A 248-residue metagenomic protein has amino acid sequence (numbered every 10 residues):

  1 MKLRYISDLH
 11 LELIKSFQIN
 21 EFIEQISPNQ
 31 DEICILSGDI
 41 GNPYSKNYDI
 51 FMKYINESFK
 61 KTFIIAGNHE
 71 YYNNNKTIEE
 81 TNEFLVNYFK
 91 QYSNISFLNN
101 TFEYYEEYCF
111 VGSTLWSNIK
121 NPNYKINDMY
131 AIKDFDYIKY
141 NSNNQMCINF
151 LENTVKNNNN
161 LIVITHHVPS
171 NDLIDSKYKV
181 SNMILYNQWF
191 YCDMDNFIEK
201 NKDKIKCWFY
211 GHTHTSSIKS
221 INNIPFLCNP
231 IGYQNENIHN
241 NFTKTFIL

Functional and structural regions predicted by a protein language model:
M1-I64, E70-T77: N-terminal active-site segment of His-dependent metallophosphoesterases
M1-R4, F102-G112, N159-N160, S220-P225: Beta-strand-turn-beta hairpins that frame and shape the catalytic cleft of phosphate-ester-processing enzymes
Y5-S7, C34-D39, F63-N68, S96-N100 (+3 more regions): Active-site neighborhood of phospho(di)ester-bond hydrolases with catalytic His/Asp-centered motifs
H10-F17, G41-K46, H69-K76, F102-Y104 (+4 more regions): Active-site environment of divalent metal-dependent phosphoester hydrolases
E21-I26, F51-N56, N94-E107, V111 (+1 more regions): Short amphipathic alpha-helices and their capping/turn segments at secondary-structure boundaries
K61-I132: A basic- and aromatic-enriched beta-loop-alpha substructure that forms the phosphate/nucleotide- and DNA/RNA-contacting
Y104, S181, Y186-N187, C192-K204 (+1 more regions): Binuclear metal-dependent phosphoesterase catalytic core
V111-L185: Active-site-proximal loop/helix segment associated with metal-binding centers of metalloenzymes
